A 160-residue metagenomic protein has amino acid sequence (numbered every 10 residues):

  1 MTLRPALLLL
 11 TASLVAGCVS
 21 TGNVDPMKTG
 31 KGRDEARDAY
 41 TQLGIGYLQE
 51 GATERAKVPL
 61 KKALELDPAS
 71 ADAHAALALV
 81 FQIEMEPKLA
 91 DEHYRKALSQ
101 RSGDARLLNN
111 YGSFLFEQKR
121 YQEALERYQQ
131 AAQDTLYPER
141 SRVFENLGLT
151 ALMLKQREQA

Functional and structural regions predicted by a protein language model:
L14-E35: Bacterial Sec signal peptide processing site at the extreme N-terminus
G32, L66, Q100-R101, D134-L136: Structural marker of alpha-solenoid helical repeat scaffolds
A36, S70, D104, P138-R140: Residue-level recognition of tetratricopeptide repeat
Q42, A76, N110, F144-N146: Canonical tetratricopeptide repeat
A73, L107, F114, S141-V143: TPR alpha-solenoid repeat register
